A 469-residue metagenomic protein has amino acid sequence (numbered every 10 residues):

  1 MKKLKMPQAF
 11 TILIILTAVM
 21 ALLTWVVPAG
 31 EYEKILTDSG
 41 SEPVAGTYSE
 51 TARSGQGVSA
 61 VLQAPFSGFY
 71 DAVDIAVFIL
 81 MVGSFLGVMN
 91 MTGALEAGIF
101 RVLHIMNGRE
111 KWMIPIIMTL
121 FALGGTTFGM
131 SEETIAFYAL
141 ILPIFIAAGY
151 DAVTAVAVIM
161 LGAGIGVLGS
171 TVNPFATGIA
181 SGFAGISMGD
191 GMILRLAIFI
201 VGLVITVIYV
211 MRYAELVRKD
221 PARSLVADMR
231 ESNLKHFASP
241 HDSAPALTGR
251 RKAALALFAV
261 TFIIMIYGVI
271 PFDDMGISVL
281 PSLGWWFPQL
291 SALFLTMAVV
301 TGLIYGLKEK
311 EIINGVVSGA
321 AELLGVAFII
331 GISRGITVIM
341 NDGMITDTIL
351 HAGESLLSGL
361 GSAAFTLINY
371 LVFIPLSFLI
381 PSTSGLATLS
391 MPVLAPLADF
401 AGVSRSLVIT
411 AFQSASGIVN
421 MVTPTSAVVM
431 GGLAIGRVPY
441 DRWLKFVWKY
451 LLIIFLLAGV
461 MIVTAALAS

Functional and structural regions predicted by a protein language model:
M1-M6, F10, I35, V44 (+3 more regions): Long, contiguous bundles of hydrophobic transmembrane helices that form the permeation core of multi-pass
K2, M6, V58-F69, A94-M106 (+11 more regions): Hydrophobic alpha-helical segments of integral membrane proteins, encompassing both true transmembrane helices
K2-T17, I144-A157, L247-L255, G315-V326 (+1 more regions): Alpha-helical transmembrane segments and their helix-start/interface "positive-inside/aromatic belt" motifs in integral
A9-A18, P43-E96, L283-T348: Core transmembrane alpha-helical segments of multi-pass membrane transporters/permeases
F10-V26, I79-G87, L120-G124, G166 (+6 more regions): Hydrophobic core segments of alpha-helical transmembrane domains in multi-pass membrane transport and ion-translocation
Y70-A76, L103-I116, A148-T154, D190 (+6 more regions): Membrane-interfacial loop-to-helix junctions in multi-pass transporters
L80, R109-L140, I330-G343, L356-P396 (+2 more regions): Hydrophobic alpha-helical transmembrane segments of multi-pass integral membrane proteins, predominantly secondary
G83-F85, F121-Y138, A147-R195, I205-M211 (+4 more regions): Alpha-helical transmembrane segments and, especially, the helix-loop junctions at the ends of these helices
